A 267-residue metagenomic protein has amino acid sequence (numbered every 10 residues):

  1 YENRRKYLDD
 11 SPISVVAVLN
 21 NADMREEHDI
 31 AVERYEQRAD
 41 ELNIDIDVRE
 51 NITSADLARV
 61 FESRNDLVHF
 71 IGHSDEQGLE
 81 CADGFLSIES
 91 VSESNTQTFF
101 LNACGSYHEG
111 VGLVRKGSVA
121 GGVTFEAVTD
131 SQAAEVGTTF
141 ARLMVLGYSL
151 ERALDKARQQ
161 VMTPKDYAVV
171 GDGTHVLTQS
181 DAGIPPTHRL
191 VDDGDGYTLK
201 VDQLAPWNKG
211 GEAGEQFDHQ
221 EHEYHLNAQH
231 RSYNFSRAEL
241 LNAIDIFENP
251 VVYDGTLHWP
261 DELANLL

Functional and structural regions predicted by a protein language model:
Y1-K6, S90, S180-D181: Short intrinsically disordered, low-complexity coil segments enriched in acidic
Y1-L67: A domain-level signal for caspase-like cysteine endopeptidase catalytic cores and their zymogen-processing architecture
N3, N20-N21, N43, N51 (+10 more regions): Detector for Asparagine
N21, S74, G105, A127 (+3 more regions): A broadly conserved detector of short glycine/acidic/proline-rich loop/turn motifs that flank catalytic sites and bind
I44-I52, T124-T129, L154-D155: A generic structural motif
F70-L150: Catalytic cores of nucleophile-dependent amide-cleaving enzymes
F85, Y148-L267: Caspase-like cysteine protease fold
